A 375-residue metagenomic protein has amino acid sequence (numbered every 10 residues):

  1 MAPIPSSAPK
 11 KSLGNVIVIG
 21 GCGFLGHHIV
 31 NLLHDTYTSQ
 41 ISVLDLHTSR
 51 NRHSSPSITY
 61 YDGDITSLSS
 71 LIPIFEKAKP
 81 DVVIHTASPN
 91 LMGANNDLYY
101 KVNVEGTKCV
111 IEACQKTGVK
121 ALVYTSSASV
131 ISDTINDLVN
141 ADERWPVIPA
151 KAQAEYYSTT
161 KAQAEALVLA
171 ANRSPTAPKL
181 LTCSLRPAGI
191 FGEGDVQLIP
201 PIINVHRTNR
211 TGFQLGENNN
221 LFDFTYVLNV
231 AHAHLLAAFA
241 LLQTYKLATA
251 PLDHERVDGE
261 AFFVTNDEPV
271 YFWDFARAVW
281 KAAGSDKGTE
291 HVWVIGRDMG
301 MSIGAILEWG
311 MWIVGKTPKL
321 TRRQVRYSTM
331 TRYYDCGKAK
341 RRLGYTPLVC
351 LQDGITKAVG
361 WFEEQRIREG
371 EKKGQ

Functional and structural regions predicted by a protein language model:
P3-S39: N-terminal Rossmann NAD(P)H-binding glycine-rich loop of SDR-like oxidoreductase domains
D62-E105, C109, A113-K116, D133: NAD(P)H-binding glycine-rich loop region in Rossmannoid oxidoreductase-like domains and their noncatalytic homologs
E105, C109-Y157, T176: Conserved Rossmann-fold NAD(P)-dependent oxidoreductase catalytic core, especially the SDR/UDP-sugar
I148-A154, N204-A237, L241-D258, F263-T265: A conserved pocket-lining segment of Rossmann-fold NAD(P)-dependent short-chain dehydrogenase/reductase
A152-C183: Active-site Tyr-X1-5-Lys
V227, A261, I303, L307-G344: Conserved C-terminal active-site "lid" loop/helix of NAD(P)H-dependent oxidoreductases that clamps the redox cofactor
A240-K319, K357, E369-Q375: Mid/C-terminal beta-alpha module of Rossmann-like enzyme folds, strongest in SDR-family dehydrogenases/epimerases
Y334-R341, T346, C350-Q375: Amphipathic terminal alpha-helices
